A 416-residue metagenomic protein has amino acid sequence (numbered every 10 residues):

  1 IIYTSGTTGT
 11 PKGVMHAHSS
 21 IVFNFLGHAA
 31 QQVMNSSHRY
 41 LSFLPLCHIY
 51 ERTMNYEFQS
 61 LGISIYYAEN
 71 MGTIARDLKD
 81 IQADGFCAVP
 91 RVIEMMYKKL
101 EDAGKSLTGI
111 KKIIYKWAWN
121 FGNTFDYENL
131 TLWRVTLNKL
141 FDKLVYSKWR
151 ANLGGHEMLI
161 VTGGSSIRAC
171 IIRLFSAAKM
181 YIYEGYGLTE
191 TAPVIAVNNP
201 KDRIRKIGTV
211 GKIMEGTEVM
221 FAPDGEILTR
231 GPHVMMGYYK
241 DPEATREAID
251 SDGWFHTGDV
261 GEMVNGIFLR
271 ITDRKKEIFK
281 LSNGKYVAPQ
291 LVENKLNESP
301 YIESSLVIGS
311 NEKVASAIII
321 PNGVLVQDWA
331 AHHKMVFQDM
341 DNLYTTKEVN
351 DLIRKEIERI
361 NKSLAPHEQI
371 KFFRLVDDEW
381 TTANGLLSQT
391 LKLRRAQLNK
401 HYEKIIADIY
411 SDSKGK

Functional and structural regions predicted by a protein language model:
I1-F25: Conserved AMP-binding A3 loop
H18, S176-Y181, L188-I207, D241-A244 (+1 more regions): Active-site loops of AMP-binding adenylate-forming
V22-R39, L46-Y146, H156: Conserved AMP-binding/adenylation subdomain of ANL enzymes
H48, R91, G164-I171, E184-K201 (+3 more regions): Conserved A3 ("GATE") glycine/threonine-rich loop of ANL adenylate-forming enzymes
T136, R203, I207, V234-G258 (+2 more regions): Conserved ANL (AMP-binding/adenylate-forming) active-site segment centered on the GW(Y/F)…HTG consensus within
K212-L281, E298: Conserved ATP-binding/catalytic segment of the ANL
V234, F268-N297, V326-K347, P366-I370 (+2 more regions): Adenylate-forming
F279, S304-I308, R354-K416: Conserved C-terminal "lid"/linker of ANL adenylate-forming enzymes
